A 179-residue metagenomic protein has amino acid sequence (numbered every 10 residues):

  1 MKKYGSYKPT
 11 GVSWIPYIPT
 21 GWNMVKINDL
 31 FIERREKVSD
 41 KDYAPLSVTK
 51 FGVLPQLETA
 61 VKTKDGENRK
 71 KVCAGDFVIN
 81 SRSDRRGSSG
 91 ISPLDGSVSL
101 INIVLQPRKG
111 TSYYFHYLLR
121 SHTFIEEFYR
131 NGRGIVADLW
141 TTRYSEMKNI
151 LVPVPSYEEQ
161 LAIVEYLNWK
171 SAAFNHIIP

Functional and structural regions predicted by a protein language model:
K2-S6, D138-T142: Short helix-capping and inter-helix turn/linker motifs at the boundaries of alpha-helical repeat units
S6-V38, N149, V154-Y157, L161 (+1 more regions): Non-catalytic DNA-recognition/assembly elements of restriction-modification systems
T10-G11, V25-A74: Sequence-specific dsDNA recognition surfaces
P45, V104, N149-L151: Conserved hydrophobic/aromatic beta-strand scaffold that supports enzyme active sites
R69, A74-G132, V136, R143-M147: A short beta-sheet element
F115, Q160-I163: Interdomain signal-transducing alpha-helices
